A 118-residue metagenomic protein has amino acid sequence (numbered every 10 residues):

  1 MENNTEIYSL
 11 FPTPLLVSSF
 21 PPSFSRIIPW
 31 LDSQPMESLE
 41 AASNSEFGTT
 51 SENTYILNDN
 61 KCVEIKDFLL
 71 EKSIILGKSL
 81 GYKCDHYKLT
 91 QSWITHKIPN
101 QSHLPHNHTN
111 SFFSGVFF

Functional and structural regions predicted by a protein language model:
M1-Y82, S102: Non-heme Fe(II)/2-oxoglutarate
Y8-L10, H86, K97, N107: A generic structural signal for short, solvent-exposed coil/turn residues that cap or connect secondary-structure
P12-P14, K88-T90, S111-F113: Residues at beta-strand starts and edge strands
Y82-S92: A short coil-to-beta-strand element that immediately follows conserved catalytic motifs
I94-F118: Catalytic core of non-heme Fe(II) oxygenases with the double-stranded beta-helix
